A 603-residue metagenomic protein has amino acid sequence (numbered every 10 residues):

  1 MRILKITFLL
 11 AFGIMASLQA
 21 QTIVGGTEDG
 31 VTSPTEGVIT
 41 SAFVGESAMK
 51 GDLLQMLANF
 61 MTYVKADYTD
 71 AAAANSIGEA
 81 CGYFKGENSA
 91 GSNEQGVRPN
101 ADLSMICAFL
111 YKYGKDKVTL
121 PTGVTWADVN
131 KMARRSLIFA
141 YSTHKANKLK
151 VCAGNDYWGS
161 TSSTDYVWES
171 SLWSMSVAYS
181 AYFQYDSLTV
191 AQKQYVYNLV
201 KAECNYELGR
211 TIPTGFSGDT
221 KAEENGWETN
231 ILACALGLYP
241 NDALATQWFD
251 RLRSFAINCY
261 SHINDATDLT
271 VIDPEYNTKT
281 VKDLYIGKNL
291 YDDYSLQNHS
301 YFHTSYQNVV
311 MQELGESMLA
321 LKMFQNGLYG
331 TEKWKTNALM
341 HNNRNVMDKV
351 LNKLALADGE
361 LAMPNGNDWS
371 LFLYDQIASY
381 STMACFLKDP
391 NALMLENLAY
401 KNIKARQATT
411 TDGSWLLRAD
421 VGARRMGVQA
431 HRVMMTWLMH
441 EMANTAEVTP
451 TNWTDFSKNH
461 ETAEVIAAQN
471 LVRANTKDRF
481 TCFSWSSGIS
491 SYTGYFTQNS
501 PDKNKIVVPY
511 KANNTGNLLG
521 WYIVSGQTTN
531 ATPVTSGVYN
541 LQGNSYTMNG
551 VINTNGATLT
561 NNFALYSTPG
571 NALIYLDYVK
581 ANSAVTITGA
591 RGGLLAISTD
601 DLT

Functional and structural regions predicted by a protein language model:
M1-T22: Bacterial Sec-dependent N-terminal signal peptides
T22-G154: Low-complexity, Ser/Thr/Pro/Gly-enriched N-terminal "stalk/linker" regions
A58, T62, A66-A72, P274-K288 (+3 more regions): Generic detector of solvent-exposed, compositionally biased contiguous segments
G123, A191-Y197, A590-G592: "Short basic amphipathic alpha-helical interaction patches in structured regions
K148-L149, S160-Y182, T189-Q469: Extracellular polysaccharide-recognition and catalytic grooves
D156-W158: Eukaryotic compositionally biased, intrinsically disordered low-complexity regulatory regions enriched in Ser/Thr/Pro
F324, L328-Y329, K333, L356-T603: Extended polysaccharide-engagement surfaces of secreted carbohydrate-active enzymes
